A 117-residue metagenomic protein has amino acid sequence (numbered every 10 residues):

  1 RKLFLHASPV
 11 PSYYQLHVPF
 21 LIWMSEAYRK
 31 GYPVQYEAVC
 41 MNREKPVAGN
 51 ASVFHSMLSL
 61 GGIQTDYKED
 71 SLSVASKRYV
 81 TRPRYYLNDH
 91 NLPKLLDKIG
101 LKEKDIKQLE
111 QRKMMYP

Functional and structural regions predicted by a protein language model:
R1-P117: Catalytic domains that recognize anionic headgroups
